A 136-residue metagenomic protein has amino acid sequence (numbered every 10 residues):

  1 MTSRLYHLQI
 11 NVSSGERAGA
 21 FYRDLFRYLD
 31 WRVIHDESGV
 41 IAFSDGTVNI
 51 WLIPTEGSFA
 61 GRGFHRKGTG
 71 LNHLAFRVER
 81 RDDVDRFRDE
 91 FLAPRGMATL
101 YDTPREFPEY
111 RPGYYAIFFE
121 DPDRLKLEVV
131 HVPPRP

Functional and structural regions predicted by a protein language model:
M1-G19, L74, P133-P136: N-terminal beta-strand motif that seeds the catalytic metal site of vicinal oxygen chelate
T2-R4, K67-L71, R111: Short glycine-enriched loop/turn motifs at secondary-structure junctions
Y6, R32-D36, I50, E79-D82 (+4 more regions): Long, contiguous binding/interaction regions
H7, V40, S44-D45, A75 (+3 more regions): A generic structural signal for ordered secondary structure
Q9-E56: Core segments of cupin and vicinal oxygen chelate
V12-R17, L74-P122: Vicinal oxygen chelate
E37-G39, N72, Y115: Residue-level marker for the onset of beta-strands and adjacent loop->beta junctions in well-ordered domains
D45-E79, D83-R88, A93: Long, continuous compositionally biased terminal/linker segments
